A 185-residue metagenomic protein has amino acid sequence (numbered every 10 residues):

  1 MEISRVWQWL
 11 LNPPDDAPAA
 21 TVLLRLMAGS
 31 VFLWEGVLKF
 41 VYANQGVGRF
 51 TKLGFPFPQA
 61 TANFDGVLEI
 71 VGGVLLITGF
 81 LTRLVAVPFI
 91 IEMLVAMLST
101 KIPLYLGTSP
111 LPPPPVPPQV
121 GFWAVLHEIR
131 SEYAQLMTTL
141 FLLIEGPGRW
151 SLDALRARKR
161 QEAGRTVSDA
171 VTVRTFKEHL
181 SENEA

Functional and structural regions predicted by a protein language model:
M1-V41, Q59-V67, V71-V74, T78-A185: Extended, low-polarity transmembrane helix blocks
N44-P56: Short juxtamembrane and helix-loop transition motifs at transmembrane-helix boundaries in membrane proteins
